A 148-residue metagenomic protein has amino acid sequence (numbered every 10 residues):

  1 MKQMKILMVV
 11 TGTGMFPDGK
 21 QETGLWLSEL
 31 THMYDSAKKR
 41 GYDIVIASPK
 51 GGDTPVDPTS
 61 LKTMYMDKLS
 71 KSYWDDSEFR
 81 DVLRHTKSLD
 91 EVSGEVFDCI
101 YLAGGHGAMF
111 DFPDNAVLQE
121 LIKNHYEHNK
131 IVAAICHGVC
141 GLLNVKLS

Functional and structural regions predicted by a protein language model:
M1-H128, G141-S148: Extended, subdomain-level signal for the structured scaffold at the beginning of enzyme domains
N129-A133: Conserved, well-structured core segments that form or line functional sites
I135-G138: Short, thiol/selenol-centered motifs that function as redox-active sites or metal-ligating centers
